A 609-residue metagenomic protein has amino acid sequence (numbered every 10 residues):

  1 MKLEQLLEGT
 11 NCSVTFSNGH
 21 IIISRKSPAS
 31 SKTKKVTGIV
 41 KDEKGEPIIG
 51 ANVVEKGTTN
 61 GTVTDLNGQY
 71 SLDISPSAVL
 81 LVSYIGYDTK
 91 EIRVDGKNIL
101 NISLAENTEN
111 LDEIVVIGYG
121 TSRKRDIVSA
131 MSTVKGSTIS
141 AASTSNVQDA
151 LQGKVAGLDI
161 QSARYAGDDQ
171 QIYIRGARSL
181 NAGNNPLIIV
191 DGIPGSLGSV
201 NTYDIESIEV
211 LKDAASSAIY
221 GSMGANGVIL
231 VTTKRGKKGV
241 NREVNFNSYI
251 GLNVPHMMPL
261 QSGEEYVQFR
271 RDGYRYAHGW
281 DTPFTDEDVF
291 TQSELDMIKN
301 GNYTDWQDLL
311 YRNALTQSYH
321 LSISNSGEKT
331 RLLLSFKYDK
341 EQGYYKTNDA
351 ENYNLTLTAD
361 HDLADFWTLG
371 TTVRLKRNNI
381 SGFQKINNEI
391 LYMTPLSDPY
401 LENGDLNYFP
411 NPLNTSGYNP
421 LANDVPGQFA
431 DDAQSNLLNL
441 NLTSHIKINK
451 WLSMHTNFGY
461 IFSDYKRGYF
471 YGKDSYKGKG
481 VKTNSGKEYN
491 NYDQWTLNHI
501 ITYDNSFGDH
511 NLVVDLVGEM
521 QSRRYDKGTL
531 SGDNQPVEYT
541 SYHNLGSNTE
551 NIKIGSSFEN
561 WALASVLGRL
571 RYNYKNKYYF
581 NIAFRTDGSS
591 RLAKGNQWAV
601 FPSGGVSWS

Functional and structural regions predicted by a protein language model:
M1-T356, H361, T368-G370, N439 (+1 more regions): Short, small/polar-rich motifs associated with maturation and membrane association, primarily at protein termini
G167, K238-N302, G343-A350, N354 (+3 more regions): Surface-exposed loop/interface segments of Gram-negative outer-membrane beta-barrel transport/assembly proteins
I205, L355-L357, T456, L497 (+4 more regions): Extended, hydrophobic alpha-helical segments in both membrane/secreted and soluble proteins
T233, L321-N325, L357-H361, L440-I446 (+4 more regions): Residues on the lipid-exposed face of transmembrane beta-strands in outer-membrane beta-barrel proteins
R235, S326-K329, H361-D365, I446-L452 (+3 more regions): Outer-membrane beta-barrel strand-turn architecture
S248, F336-Q342, F580-L592: Transmembrane beta-strand segments that form the barrel wall of outer-membrane beta-barrel proteins
